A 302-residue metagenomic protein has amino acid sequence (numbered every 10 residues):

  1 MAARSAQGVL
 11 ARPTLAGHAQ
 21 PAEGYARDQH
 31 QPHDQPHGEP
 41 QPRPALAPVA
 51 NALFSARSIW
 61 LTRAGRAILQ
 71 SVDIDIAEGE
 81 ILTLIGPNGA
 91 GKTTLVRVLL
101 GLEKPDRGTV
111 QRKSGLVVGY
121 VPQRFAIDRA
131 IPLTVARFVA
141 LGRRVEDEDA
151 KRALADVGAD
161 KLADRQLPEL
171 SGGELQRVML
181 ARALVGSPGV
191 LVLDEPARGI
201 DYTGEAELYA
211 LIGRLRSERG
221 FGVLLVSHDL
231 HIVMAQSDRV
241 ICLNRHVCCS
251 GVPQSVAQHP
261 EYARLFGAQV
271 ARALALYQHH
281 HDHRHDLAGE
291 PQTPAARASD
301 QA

Functional and structural regions predicted by a protein language model:
D28, Q258, L265-A302: ABC ATPase nucleotide-binding domains
E148-L162: Conserved ABC ATPase "signature" region
Q166-L170, E174: Conserved ABC ATPase signature
S187: Conserved catalytic motifs of ABC-family nucleotide-binding domains
L191-E195: Catalytic Walker B motif of ABC-type/P-loop ATPase nucleotide-binding domains
S227-H228: H-loop/switch region of ABC-family ATPase nucleotide-binding domains
V240-V252: H-loop (His-switch) and adjacent beta-strand-loop-beta switch element of ABC-type ATPase nucleotide-binding domains
